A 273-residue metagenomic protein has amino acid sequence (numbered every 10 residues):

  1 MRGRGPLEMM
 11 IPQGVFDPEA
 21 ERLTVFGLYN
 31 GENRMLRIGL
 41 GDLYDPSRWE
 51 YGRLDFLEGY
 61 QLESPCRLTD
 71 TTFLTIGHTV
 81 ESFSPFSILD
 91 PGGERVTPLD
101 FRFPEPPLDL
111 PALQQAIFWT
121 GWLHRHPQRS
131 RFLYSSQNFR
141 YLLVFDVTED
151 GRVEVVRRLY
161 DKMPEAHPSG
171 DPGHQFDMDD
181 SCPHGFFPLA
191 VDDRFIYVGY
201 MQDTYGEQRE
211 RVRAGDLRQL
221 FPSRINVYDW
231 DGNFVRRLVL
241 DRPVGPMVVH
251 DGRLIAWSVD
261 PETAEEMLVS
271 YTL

Functional and structural regions predicted by a protein language model:
M1-G5, S47-F56, T97-L113, P172-M178 (+1 more regions): A short beta-strand motif characteristic of beta-propeller blades
M1-Y29, G52-L57, L240-G245: Blade-loop segments of beta-propeller domains
M9-M10, L28-G77: Asp-box/WD-like beta-propeller blade repeats and closely related beta-sheet repeat scaffolds
P12-E19, E63-D70, Q115-R129, S135 (+3 more regions): Structural signature of eukaryotic scaffold interfaces centered on beta-propeller domains
R37-D42, S84-G92, D146, R213-G232 (+1 more regions): Beta-propeller blade signature
Y160-H174, W230-D251: Conserved blade-ending motifs and adjacent loop-strand segments that build the rim/top face of beta-propeller domains
D179-V227: Loop/turn-rich, solvent-exposed surfaces of beta-rich toroidal or solenoidal domains
P246-L273: Blade-level signature of beta-propeller repeat domains, shared across WD40, Kelch, NHL, RCC1 and BNR/Asp-box propellers
